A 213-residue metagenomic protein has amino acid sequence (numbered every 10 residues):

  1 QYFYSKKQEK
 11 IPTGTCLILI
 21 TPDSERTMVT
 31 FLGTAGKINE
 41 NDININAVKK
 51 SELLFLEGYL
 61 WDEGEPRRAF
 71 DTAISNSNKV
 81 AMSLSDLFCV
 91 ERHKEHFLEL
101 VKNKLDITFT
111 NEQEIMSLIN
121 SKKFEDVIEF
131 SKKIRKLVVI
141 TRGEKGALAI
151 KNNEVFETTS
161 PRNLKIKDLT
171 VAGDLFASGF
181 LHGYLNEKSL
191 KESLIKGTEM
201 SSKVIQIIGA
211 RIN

Functional and structural regions predicted by a protein language model:
Y2-K7, I18-F156, K188: Ribokinase/PfkB-type carbohydrate-kinase core domain
I11-G14: A short, glycine/Asx- and small/polar-enriched loop/turn that sits immediately N-terminal to a beta-strand
E95, K123-N213: Conserved phosphate-binding/catalytic region of the ribokinase-like
